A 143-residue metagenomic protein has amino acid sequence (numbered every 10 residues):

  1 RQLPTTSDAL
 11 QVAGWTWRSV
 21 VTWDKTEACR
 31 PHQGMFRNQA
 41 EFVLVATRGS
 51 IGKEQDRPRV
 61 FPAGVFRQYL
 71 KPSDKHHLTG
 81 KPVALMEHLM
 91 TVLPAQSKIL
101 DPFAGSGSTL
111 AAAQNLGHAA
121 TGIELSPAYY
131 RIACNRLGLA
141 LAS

Functional and structural regions predicted by a protein language model:
R1-R131: Core catalytic lobe of class I
C134-S143: Short, conserved SAM-binding/catalytic segment of Class I S-adenosyl-L-methionine-dependent methyltransferases
